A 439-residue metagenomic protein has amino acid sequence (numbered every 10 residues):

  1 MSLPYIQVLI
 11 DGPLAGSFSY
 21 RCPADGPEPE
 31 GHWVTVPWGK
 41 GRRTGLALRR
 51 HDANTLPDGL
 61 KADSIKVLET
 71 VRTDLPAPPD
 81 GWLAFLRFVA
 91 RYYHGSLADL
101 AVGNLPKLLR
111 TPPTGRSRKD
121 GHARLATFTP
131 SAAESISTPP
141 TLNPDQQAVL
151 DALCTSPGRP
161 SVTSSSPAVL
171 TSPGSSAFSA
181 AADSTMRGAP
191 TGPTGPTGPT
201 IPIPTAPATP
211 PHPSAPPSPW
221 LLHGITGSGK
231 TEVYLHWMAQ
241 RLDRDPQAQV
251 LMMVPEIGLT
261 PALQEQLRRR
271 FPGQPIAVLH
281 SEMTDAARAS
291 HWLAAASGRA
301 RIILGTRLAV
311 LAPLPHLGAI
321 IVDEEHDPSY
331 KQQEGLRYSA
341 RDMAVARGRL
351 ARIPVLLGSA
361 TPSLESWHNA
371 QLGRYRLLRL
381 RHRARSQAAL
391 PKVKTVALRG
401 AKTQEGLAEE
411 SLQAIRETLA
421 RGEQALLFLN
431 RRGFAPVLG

Functional and structural regions predicted by a protein language model:
M1-S359, S366, Q371-Q387, L419-A420: Accessory, non-ATPase domains that flank or precede helicase/AAA+ motor cores in DNA-metabolism machines
D58-L60, A389-L390, E405-A408: Short, charged, solvent-exposed linker or helix-capping segments at domain edges/interfaces that act as flexible hinges
H236-R244, R399-F428: Conserved interdomain hinge at the start of the Helicase C-terminal
S329-Q332, K402-Q404, V437: A generic structural signal for short coil/turn motifs at secondary-structure boundaries
S359-A360, L429: Active-site proximal loops enriched in glycine and acidic residues that flank catalytic Cys/His/Asp and coordinate
R385-T395: Conserved AAA+ ATPase core "coupling" helix
A425, N430-G439: Conserved helicase/translocase motor-coupling segment
